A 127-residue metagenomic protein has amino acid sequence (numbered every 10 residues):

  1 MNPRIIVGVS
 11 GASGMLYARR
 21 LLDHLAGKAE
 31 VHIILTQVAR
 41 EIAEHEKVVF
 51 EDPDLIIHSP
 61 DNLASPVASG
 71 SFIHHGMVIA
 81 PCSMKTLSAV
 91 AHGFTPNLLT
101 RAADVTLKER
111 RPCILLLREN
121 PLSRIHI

Functional and structural regions predicted by a protein language model:
M1-I127: A cross-family phosphate/adenosyl-ligand binding-site feature
